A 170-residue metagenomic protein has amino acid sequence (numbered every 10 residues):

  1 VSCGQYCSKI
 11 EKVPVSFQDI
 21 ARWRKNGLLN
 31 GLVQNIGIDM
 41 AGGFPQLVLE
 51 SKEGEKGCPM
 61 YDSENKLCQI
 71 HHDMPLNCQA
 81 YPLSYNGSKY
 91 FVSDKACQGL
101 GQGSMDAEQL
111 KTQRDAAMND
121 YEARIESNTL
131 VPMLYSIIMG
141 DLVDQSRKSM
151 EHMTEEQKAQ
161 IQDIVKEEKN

Functional and structural regions predicted by a protein language model:
V1-N170: Short loop/turn segments that flank or connect secondary-structure elements
